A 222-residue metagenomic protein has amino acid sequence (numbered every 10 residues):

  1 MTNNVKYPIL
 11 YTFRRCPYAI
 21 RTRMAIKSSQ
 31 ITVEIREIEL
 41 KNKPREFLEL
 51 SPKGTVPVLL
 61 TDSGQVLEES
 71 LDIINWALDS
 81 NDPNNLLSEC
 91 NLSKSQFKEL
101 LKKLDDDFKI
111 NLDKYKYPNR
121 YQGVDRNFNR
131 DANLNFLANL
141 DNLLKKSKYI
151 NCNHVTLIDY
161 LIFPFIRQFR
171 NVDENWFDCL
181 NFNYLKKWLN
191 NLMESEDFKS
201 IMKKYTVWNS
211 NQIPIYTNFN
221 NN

Functional and structural regions predicted by a protein language model:
M1-L137, D141, K145-K148: GST-like domain detector, emphasizing the conserved glutathione-binding G-site in the N-terminal thioredoxin-like
R36, A138-N139, L143-K145, F163-N171 (+2 more regions): Catalytic cores of nucleotide-enabled group-transfer and carboxylate-activating enzymes in metabolic and assembly-line
D106, K114-K116, N191-S210: Charged/polar, low-hydrophobicity segments characteristic of intrinsically disordered regions and flexible loops
G123-F128, E174-L180: Acidic, serine/threonine/proline-rich low-complexity intrinsically disordered regions
F128-A132, L180-E194: Extended, well-ordered alpha-helical scaffold segments
N142-N153, D197-M202: Surface-exposed helix-capping loop/turn segments at secondary-structure junctions
I150-N175, N181, L192: GST superfamily/GST-like fold recognition
Y205-N222: Acidic/histidine-enriched, glycine/proline-rich intrinsically disordered or flexible terminal extensions
